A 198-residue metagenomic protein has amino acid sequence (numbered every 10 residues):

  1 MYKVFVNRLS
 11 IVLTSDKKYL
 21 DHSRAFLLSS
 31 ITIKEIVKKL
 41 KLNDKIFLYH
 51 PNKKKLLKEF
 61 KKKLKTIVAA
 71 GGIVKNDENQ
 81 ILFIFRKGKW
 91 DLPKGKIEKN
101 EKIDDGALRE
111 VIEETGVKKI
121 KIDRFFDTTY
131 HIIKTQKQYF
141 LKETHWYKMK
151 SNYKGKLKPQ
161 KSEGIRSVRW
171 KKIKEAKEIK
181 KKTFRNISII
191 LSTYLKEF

Functional and structural regions predicted by a protein language model:
M1, A69, K142-W146: Short hydrophobic/aromatic beta-strand or adjacent loop that forms the aromatic wall/cage of a ligand/substrate-binding
Y2-V6, S15, L20, Q160-F198: Nudix hydrolase/Nudix homology domain
F5-S10, R86-G88: Short, flexible beta-strand-to-coil junctions
I11-V12, Y19-D21, K89-D91, K99 (+1 more regions): Short, surface-exposed beta-strand-loop junctions and turns on beta-sheet-rich folds
T14-V37: Short, flexible N-terminal segments of the mature chain
A25-L27, K75-I112, V117: Conserved Nudix-box catalytic region and its N-terminal flanking loop in Nudix hydrolases and closely related
S30-G71: Acidic, metal-coordinating catalytic segment for phosphate/diphosphate chemistry, firing primarily on the Nudix
I97-R185: Unchanged
